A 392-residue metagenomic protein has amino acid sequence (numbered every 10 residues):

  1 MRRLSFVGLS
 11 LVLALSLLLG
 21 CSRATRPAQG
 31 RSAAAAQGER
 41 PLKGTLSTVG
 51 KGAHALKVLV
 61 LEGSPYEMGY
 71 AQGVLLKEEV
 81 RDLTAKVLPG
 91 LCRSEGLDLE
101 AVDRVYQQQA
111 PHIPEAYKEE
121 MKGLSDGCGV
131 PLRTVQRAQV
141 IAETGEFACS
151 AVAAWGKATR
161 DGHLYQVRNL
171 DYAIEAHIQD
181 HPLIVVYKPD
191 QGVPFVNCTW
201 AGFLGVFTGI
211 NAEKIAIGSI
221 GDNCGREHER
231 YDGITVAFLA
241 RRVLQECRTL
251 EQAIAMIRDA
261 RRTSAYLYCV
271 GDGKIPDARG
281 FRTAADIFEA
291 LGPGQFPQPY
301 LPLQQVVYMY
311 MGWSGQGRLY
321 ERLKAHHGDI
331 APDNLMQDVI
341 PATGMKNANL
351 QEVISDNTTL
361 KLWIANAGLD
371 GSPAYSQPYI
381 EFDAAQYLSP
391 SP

Functional and structural regions predicted by a protein language model:
M1-L9: Bacterial N-terminal signal peptides that target proteins for export
G8-L18: Bacterial N-terminal signal peptides
A14-L15, A142, F195: Residue-level signal for mature regions of secreted extracellular proteins and peptides
G30-D126, K157-P392: C-terminal, well-structured catalytic/ligand-binding subdomain of enzymes
L124-G127, R133-R168: Gly/Pro-rich turn-and-neighbor structural signature
